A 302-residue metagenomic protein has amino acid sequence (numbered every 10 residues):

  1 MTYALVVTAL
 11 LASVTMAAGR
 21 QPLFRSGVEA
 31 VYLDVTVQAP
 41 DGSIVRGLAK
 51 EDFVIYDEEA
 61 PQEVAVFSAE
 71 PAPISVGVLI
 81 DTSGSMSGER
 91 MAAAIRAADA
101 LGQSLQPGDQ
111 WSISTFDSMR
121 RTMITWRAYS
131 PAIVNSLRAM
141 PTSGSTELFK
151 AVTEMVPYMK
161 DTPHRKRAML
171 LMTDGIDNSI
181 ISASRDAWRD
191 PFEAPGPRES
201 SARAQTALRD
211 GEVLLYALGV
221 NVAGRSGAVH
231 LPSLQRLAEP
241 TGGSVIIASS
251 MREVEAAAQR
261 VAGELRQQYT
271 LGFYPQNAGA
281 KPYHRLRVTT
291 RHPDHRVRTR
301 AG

Functional and structural regions predicted by a protein language model:
T2-S13: Bacterial N-terminal signal peptides
M16-G302: Scaffold/interface architecture of coatomer-like assemblies
